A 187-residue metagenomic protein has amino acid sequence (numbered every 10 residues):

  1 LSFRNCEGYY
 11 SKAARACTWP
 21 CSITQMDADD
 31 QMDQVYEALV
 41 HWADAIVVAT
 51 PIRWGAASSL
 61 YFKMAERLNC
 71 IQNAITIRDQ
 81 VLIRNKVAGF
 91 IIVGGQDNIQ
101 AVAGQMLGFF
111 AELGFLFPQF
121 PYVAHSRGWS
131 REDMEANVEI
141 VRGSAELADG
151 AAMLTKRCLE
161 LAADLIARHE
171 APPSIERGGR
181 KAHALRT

Functional and structural regions predicted by a protein language model:
L1-C21, S130-N137: N-terminal beta-loop-helix "entrance" segment that forms/cooperates in small-molecule cofactor or anionic ligand
G8, E66, G108, M153 (+1 more regions): Charged/polar, solvent-exposed surface patches and flexible loops
A13, G95, A124: Residue-level detector of flexible, active-site-proximal loop/helix-junction positions within diverse enzyme catalytic
I23-L116: Helix-loop-strand module that forms the ligand-binding subsite of alpha/beta enzymes
T24, A111-T187: Glycine-rich phosphate/pyrophosphate-binding loop and the adjoining helix
